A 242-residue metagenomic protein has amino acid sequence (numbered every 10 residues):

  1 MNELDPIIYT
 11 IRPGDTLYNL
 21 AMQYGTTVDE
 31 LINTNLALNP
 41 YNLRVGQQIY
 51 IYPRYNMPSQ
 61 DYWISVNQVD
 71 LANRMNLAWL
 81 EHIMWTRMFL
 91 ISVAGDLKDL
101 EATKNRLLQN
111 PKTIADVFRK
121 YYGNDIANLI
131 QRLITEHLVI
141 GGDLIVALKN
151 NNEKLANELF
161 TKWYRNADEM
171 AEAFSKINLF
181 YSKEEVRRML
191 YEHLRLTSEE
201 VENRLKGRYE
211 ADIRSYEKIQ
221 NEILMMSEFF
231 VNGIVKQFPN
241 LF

Functional and structural regions predicted by a protein language model:
M1-G25, Q47, Y55-N56: Primarily a LysM-type cell-wall glycan-binding module
I32-N39: Short acidic beta-strand-loop surface patches of small beta-rich interaction domains
S59-I64, V117-F118, E172-S175: Short, charged/polar, low-complexity loop and linker segments that flank or interrupt alpha-helical bundles
Q68-V93, K104-L107, P111, L148 (+2 more regions): C-terminal amphipathic alpha-helix
R106-N124, R132-I134: A glycine-rich, hydrophobic loop/mini-helix early in the fold
N124-E158, W163: Mid-length scaffold segments of soluble, non-membrane domains
